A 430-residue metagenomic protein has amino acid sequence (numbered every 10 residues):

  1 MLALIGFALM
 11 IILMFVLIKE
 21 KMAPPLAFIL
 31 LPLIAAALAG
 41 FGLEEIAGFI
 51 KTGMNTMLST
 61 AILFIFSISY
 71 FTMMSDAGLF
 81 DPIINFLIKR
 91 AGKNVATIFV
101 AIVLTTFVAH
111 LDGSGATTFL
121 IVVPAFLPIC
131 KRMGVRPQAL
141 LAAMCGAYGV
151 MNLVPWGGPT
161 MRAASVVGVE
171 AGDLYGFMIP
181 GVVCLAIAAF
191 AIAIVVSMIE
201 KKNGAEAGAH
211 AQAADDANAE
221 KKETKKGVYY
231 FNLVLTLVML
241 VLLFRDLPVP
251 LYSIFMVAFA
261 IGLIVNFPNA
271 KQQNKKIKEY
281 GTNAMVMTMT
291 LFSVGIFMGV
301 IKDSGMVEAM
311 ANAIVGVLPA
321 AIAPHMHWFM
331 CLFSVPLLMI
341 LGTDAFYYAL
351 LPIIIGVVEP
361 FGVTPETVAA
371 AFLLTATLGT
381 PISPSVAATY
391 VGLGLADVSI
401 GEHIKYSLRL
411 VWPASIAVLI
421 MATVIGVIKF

Functional and structural regions predicted by a protein language model:
M1-L4, N55-T60, L87-A101, R132-L140 (+4 more regions): Membrane-interfacial loop-to-helix junctions in multi-pass transporters
L4-F7, L38-A39, G176-K276, L395 (+2 more regions): Long, contiguous bundles of hydrophobic transmembrane helices that form the permeation core of multi-pass
G6-I18, I29-A37, F66-S69, T105-A109 (+6 more regions): Hydrophobic core segments of alpha-helical transmembrane domains in multi-pass membrane transport and ion-translocation
L26, F49-D81, Y252, K271-A309 (+1 more regions): Core transmembrane alpha-helical segments of multi-pass membrane transporters/permeases
A39, D76-L79, K89-K93, I129-Q138 (+5 more regions): Juxtamembrane helix-boundary/capping and inter-helix hinge elements in multi-pass membrane proteins
I65-F66, G92-A125, V317-F361, P365 (+2 more regions): Hydrophobic alpha-helical transmembrane segments of multi-pass integral membrane proteins, predominantly secondary
T106-I121, V135-F177, A189-I194, V335-A349 (+2 more regions): Alpha-helical transmembrane segments and, especially, the helix-loop junctions at the ends of these helices
G281-A284, L393-P413: Interfacial loop-to-transmembrane junctions
